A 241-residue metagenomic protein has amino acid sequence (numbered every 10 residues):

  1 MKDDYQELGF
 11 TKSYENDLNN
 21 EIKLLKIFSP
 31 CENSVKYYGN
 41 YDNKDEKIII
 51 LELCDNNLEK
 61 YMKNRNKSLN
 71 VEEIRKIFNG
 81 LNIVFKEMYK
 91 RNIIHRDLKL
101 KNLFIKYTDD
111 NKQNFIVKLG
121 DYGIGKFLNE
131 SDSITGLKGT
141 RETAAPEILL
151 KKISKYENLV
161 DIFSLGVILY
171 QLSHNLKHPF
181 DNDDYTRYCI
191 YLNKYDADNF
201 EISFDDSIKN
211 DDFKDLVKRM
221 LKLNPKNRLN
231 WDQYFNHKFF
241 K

Functional and structural regions predicted by a protein language model:
K36-K47, D55: Short beta-strand micro-motifs within the conserved protein kinase catalytic domain, predominantly in the N-lobe
C54-K63: Structural motif in protein kinase domains
I77-F78: Activation segment signature within eukaryotic-like protein kinase domains
Y89-Y107: Catalytic-loop of the protein kinase fold
I134-I148: Conserved activation segment of eukaryotic-like protein kinases, specifically the C-terminal portion of the activation
K222-K241: Terminal C-lobe "cap" of eukaryotic-type protein kinase domains
